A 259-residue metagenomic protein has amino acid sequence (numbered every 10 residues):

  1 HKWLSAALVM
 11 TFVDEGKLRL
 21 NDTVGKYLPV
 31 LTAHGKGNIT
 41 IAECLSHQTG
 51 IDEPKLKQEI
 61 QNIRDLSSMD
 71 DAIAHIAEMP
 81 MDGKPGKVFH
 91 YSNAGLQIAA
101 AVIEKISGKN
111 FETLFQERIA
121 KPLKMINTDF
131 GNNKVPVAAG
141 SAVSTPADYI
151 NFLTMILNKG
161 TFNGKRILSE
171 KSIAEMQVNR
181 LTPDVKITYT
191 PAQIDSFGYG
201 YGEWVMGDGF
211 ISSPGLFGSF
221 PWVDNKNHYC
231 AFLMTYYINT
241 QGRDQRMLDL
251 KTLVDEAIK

Functional and structural regions predicted by a protein language model:
H1, G16, T32-G37, R64-S68 (+6 more regions): Extracytoplasmic/periplasmic, Sec-exported soluble proteins
H1-R19, T23, C44, I76-A77 (+3 more regions): Alpha-helical scaffold elements that line and support the substrate/ligand-binding pocket of soluble hydrolases
D14-L56, A74, E78-P80, A101 (+1 more regions): Active-site helix/loop module of the DD-peptidase/beta-lactamase fold, centered on the serine-lysine SxxK catalytic
E112-T113, T161-L168, K186, I211: Acidic/polar loop patches that form or flank catalytic/metal-binding clefts of enzymes that bind anionic ligands
N127-A147, A174-F232: Active-site Gly/Thr loop motif
V137-G140, N151-G164, S172: Flexible, glycine-rich surface segments
R180-T188, T240-K259: Short, gly/Ser/Thr-rich active-site loops of penicillin-recognizing serine hydrolases
